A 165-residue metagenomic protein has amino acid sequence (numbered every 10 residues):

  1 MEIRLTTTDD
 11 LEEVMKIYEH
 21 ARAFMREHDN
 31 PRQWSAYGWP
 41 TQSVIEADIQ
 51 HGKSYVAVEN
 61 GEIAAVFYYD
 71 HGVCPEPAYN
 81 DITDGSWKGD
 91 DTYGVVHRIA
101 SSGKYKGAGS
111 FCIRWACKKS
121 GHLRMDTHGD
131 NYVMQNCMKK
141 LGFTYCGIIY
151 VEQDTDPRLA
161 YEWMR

Functional and structural regions predicted by a protein language model:
E2-K16: A short beta-loop-alpha structural element at the N-terminal edge of CoA-dependent acyl/N-acetyltransferase catalytic
A23-S43: Conserved GNAT-fold acetyl-CoA-binding loop/helix
V56, E62-G72: Conserved beta-strand in the GNAT
Y68-K104: Conserved acyl-donor/pantetheine-binding loop and adjacent beta-alpha core of acyl/acetyltransferases and related
V95, K119-D130: Conserved GNAT acetyl-CoA-binding A-motif
K104, M125-N136, Q153: Conserved beta-strand-loop-alpha-helix junction that forms the acyl-donor binding cleft
Y105-K118, N136-K140: Conserved acetyl-CoA-binding loop-helix of GNAT-fold acetyltransferases
D126, T144-R158: Conserved catalytic-core motifs of GNAT/GCN5-like acyltransferases
